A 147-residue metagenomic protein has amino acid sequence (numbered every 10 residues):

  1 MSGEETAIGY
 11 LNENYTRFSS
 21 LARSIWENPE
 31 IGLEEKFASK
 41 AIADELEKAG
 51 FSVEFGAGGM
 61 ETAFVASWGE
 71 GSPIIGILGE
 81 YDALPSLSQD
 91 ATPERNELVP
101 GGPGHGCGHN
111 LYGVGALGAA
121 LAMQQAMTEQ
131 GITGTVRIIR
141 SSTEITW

Functional and structural regions predicted by a protein language model:
S2-H105, N110, V114-G134: Acidic/His- and Gly-rich active-site-bordering loop/insert found across diverse amide/peptide-bond hydrolases
Y81-A83, N110, I139-W147: Acidic, glycine-rich active-site loops and adjacent beta-strand->loop/helix elements that engage anionic groups
